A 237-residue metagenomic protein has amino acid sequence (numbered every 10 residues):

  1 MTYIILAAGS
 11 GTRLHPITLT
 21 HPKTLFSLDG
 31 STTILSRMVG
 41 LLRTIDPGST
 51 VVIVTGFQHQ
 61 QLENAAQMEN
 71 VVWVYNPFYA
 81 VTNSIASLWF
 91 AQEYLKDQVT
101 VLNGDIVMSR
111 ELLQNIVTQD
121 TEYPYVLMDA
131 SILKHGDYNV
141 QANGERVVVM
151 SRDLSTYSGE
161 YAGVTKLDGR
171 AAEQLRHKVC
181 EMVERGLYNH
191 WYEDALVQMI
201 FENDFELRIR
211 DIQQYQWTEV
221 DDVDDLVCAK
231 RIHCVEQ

Functional and structural regions predicted by a protein language model:
M1-L19: N-terminal nucleotide-binding beta1-loop-alpha1 segment
M1-Y3, N143, Y161-Q237: Conserved alpha/beta core of the MobA/IspD/sugar-nucleotide pyrophosphorylase nucleotidyltransferase superfamily
T2-I5, T32-Q98, R185: Conserved N-terminal catalytic core of the sugar/cofactor nucleotidyltransferase
A7, T55, N103, M128-D129: Short beta-strand/turn micro-motifs composed of small residues that flank or help shape donor/cofactor-binding pockets
T20-R37: Short catalytic helix/loop segments, enriched in acidic residues and glycine and frequently bearing histidine
G30, F57, Y79, W191 (+1 more regions): Short beta->alpha linker loops
Q98-V107: Short beta-strand-to-loop acidic/aromatic patch adjacent to the donor-nucleotide binding site
S109-G186: Conserved core of the sugar-phosphate nucleotidyltransferase
